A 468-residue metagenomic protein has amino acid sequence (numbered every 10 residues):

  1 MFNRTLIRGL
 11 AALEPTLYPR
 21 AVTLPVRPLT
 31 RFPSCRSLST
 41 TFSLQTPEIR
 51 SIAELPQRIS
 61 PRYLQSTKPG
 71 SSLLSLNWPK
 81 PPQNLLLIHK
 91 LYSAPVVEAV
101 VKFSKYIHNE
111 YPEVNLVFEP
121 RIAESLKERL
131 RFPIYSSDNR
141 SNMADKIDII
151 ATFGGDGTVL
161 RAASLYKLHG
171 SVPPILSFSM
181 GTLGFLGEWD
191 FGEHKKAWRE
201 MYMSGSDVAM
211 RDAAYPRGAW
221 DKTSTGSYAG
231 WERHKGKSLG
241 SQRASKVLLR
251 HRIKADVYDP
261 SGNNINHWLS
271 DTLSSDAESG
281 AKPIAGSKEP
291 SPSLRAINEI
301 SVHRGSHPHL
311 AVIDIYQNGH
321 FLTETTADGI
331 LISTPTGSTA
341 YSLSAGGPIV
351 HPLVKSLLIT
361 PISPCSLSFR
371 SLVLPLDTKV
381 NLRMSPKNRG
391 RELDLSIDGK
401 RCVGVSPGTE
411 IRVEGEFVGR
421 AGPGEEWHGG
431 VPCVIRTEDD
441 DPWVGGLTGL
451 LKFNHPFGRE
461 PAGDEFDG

Functional and structural regions predicted by a protein language model:
M1-P28: N-terminal chloroplast transit peptides
F2, F32, S37-F153, L160 (+2 more regions): ATP/NTP phosphate-donor binding region
F2, L6-I7, P33, L38 (+9 more regions): ATP/nucleoside-binding phosphotransfer catalytic cores, i.e., glycine-rich phosphate-binding loops
V96, G157-A163, T339-S344: Short glycine/serine/threonine-rich phosphate/pyrophosphate-binding segments that cradle anionic phosphate groups
A162-G181, F185: Gly/Ser-rich helix-loop-strand patches that form or flank binding pockets for ribonucleotide-derived cofactors
K167-S171, V350-H351, L374: Short, conserved loop/helix-junction motifs that constitute active-site signature segments in enzyme catalytic cores
G181-D328: Catalytic core of DAGKc-family lipid kinases
H320-S368, D440: Gly/Ser/Thr-rich active-site loops/lids in small-molecule metabolic enzymes that frequently grip phosphoryl groups
